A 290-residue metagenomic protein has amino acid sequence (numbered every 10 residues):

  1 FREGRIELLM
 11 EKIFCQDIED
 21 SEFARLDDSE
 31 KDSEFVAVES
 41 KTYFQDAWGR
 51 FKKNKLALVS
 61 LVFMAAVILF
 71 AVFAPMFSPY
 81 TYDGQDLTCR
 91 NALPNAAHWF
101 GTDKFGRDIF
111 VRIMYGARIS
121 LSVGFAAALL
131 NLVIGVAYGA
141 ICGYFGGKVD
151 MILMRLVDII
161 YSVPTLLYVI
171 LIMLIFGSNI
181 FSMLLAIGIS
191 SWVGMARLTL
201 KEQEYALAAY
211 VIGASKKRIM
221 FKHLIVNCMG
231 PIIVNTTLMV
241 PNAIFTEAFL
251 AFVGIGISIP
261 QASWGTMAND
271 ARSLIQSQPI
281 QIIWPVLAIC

Functional and structural regions predicted by a protein language model:
R2-V136, A140, G147, A243 (+1 more regions): Gly/Trp-centered helix-boundary motif
V36, S40, T102, F145-K148 (+6 more regions): Residue-level signature of the cytosolic catalytic core of signaling kinases
P75-D83, Y144-M151, G177-S178, T199 (+4 more regions): Transmembrane helix-loop junctions in multipass membrane proteins, especially transporters and channels
W99, I109, L130-G135, G143-Q203 (+2 more regions): Generic hydrophobic transmembrane alpha-helix motif, especially the helices
R118-I134, K217-F249: Transmembrane alpha-helices
M173-I175, K201-Q203, F245-A288: Glycine-rich helix-loop "coupling/hinge" segments at transmembrane-helix boundaries in multipass transporters
